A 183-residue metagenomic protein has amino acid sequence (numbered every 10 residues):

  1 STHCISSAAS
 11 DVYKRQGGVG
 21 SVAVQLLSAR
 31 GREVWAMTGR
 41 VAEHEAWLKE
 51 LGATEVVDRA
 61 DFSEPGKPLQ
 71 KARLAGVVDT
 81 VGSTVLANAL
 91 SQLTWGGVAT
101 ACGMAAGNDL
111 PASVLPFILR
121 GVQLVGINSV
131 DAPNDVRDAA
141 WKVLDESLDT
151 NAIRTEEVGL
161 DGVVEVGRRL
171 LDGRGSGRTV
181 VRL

Functional and structural regions predicted by a protein language model:
S1-A9, Y13: Single conserved hydrophobic/aromatic residue that forms the stacking wall/gate of nucleotide- or nucleobase-binding
D11, W35, V98-T100, V125 (+1 more regions): Structural detector of well-ordered beta-strand residues that form the stable sheet scaffold of enzyme domains
K14-S21, G82: Glycine-rich NAD(P) Rossmann-fold beta1-alpha1 loop
G20, H44, L86-A87, D109-L110 (+1 more regions): Short, well-ordered alpha-helical microsegments
V24-Q25, A46, A87-L90, L115 (+1 more regions): Alpha-helical segments flanking ligand/cofactor-binding loops in enzyme cores
S28-T84: Adenosine-nucleotide cofactor-binding segment
T84-T150: Glycine-rich phosphate-binding loop and adjacent beta-alpha segment of Rossmann(oid) nucleotide-cofactor-binding
R137-L183: C-terminal hydrophobic helical "lid"/dimerization subdomain of Rossmann-like NAD(P)H-dependent oxidoreductases
